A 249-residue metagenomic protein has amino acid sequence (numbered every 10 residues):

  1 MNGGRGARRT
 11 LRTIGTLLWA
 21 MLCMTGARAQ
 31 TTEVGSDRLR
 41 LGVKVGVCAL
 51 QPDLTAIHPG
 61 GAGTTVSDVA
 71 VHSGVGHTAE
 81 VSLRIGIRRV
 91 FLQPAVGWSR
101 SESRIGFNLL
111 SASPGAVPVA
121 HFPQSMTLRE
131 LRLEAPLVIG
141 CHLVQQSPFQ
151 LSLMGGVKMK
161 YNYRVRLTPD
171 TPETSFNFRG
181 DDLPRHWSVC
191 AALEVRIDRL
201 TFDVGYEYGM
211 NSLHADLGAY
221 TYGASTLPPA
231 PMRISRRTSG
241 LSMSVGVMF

Functional and structural regions predicted by a protein language model:
M1-D37: Cleavable N-terminal export/targeting peptides
A29-E80, G246-M248: Short glycine/proline- and aromatic-enriched beta-strand/turn motifs that initiate or cap beta-hairpins
Q30-L39, R88-R89, V144-Q150: Short loop/turn motifs that connect adjacent beta-strands in outer-membrane beta-barrel proteins
T32, V75, E80-G86, V138-H142 (+2 more regions): Transmembrane beta-barrel domains of outer membrane proteins
L39-V45, H77, L92-V96, L133-A135 (+4 more regions): Transmembrane beta-strands of outer-membrane beta-barrel proteins
V45-Q51, I87-R89, W98-E102, L143 (+4 more regions): Transmembrane beta-strands of outer-membrane beta-barrel pores
L50-G74, S101-R132, K160-C190, N211-Y222 (+1 more regions): Extracellular/periplasm-exposed beta-strand and loop segments of Gram-negative cell-envelope proteins, dominated by
I197-L200, S235-F249: Outer-membrane beta-barrel "beta-signal"
